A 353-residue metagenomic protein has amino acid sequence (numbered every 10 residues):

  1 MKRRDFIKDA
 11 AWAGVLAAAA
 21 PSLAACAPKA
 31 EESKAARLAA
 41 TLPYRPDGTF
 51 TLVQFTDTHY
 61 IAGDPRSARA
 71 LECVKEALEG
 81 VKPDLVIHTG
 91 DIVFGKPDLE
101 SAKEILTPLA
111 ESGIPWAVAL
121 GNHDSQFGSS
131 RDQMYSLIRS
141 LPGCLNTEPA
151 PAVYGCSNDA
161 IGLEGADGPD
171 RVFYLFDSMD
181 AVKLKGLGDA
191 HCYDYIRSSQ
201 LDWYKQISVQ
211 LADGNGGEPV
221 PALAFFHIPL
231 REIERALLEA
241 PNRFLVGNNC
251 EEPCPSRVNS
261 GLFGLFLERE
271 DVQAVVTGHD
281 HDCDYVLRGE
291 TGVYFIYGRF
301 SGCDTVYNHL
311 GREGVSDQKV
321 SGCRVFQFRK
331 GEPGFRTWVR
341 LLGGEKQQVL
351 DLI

Functional and structural regions predicted by a protein language model:
D5-C26: N-terminal export signals
P28-I105: N-terminal active-site segment of His-dependent metallophosphoesterases
A36, A40, K103-G216, D271 (+2 more regions): Extended active-site neighborhood of metal-dependent phosphoesterases/phosphodiesterases
L38-L42, P46, A160-G168, F173 (+2 more regions): Binuclear metal-dependent phosphoesterase catalytic core
Q54-L71, V93-E100, L184-Y195, L245-E251 (+1 more regions): Acidic/histidine-rich helix-loop elements that form or flank divalent-metal/phosphate-binding sites at the catalytic
Q54-T56, V86-D91, W116-N122, F225-F226 (+3 more regions): Active-site neighborhood of phospho(di)ester-bond hydrolases with catalytic His/Asp-centered motifs
I61-G63, F94-P97, V118-S129, A181-L184 (+3 more regions): Active-site environment of divalent metal-dependent phosphoester hydrolases
K82, V172-L175, D189-D284: His/acidic metal-ligating clusters that form di-metal
